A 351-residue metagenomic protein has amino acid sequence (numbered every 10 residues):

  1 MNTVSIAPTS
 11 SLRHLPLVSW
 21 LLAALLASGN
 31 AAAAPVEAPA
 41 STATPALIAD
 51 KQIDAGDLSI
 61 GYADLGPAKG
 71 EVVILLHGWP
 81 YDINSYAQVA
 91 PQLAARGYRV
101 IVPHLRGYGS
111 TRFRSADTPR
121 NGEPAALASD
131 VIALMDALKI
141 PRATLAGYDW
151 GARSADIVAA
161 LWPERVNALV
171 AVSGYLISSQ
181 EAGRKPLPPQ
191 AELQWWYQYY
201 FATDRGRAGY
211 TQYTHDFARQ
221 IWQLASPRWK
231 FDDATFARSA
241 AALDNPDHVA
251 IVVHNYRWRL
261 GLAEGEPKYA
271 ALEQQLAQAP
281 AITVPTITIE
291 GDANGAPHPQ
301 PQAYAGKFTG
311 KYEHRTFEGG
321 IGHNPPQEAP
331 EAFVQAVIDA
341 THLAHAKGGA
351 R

Functional and structural regions predicted by a protein language model:
N2-I6, L12-R13, V18-L21, S28-V72 (+7 more regions): Alpha/beta-hydrolase fold catalytic core
A34-L47, L58-I60, L65, V72 (+2 more regions): Flexible "cap/lid" subdomain of the alpha/beta-hydrolase fold that forms the substrate-access gate
D64-F113, Y304: Conserved HGGG/HGGXW glycine-rich cap/lid loop of the alpha/beta-hydrolase fold
G78, D149, Q327-E328: Conserved acidic functional residues
V89, V158, A336-A340: Hydrophobic residues on the short alpha-helix immediately C-terminal to a glycine-rich phosphate/catalytic loop
A128, V253, P330-V334, I338: Short, amphipathic alpha-helical "lid/cap" segments that border enzyme active or binding sites
I321-A329: Catalytic histidine-centered segment of alpha/beta-hydrolase-like enzymes
